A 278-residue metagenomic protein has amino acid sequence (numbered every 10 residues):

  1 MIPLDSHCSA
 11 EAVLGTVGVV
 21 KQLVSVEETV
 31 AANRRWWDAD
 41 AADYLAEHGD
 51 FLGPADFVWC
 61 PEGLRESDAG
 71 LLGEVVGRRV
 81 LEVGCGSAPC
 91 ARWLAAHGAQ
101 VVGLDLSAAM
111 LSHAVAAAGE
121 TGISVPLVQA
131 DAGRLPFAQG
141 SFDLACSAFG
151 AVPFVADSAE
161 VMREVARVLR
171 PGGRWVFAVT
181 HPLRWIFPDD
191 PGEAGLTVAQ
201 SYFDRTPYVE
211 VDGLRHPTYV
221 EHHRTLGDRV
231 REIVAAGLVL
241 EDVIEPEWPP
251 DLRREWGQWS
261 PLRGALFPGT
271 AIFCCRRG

Functional and structural regions predicted by a protein language model:
V13-V76, P89-C90: Conserved class I S-adenosyl-L-methionine
R78-R134: Class I SAM-dependent methyltransferase SAM/SAH-binding core
G133-L144: A short acidic, Gly/Pro-enriched loop at the edge of an enzyme's catalytic core that lines a small-molecule cofactor
D143-S158: A short SAM/SAH-binding and catalytic strip from SAM-dependent methyltransferases
A159-R174: A short glycine-rich, Lys/Arg-flanked "PGG" loop and its adjoining helix->strand segment in the class I
R174-V209: Conserved class I S-adenosyl-L-methionine
V179-F187, G213-D228: Acceptor-substrate binding/catalytic loop of class I
V209, V220-V243: Short alpha-helix
